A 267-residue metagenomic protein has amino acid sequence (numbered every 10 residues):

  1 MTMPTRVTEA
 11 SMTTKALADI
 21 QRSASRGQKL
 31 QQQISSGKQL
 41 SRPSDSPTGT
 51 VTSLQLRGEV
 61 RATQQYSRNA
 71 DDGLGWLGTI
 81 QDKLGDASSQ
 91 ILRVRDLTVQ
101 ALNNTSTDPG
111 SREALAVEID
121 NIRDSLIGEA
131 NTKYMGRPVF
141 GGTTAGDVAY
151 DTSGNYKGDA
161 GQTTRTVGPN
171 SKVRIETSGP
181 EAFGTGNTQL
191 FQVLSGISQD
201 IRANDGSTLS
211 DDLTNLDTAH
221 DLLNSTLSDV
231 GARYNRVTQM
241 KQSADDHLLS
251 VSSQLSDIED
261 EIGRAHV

Functional and structural regions predicted by a protein language model:
M1-A145, Q199-H266: Amphipathic alpha-helical polymerization modules
V148-A203: Cysteine-poor, low-complexity segments in flexible/peripheral regions
